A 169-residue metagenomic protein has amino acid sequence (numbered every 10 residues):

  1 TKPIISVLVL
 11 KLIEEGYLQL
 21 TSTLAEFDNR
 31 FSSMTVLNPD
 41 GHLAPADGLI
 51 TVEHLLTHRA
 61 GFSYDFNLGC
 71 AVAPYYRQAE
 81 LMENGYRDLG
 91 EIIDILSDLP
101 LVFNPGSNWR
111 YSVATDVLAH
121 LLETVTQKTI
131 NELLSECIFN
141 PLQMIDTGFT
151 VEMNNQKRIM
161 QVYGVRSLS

Functional and structural regions predicted by a protein language model:
T1-L24, T115-E123: Active-site SXXK
L24-S33: Acidic helix-start/capping segments at beta-turn-to-alpha-helix junctions
M34-S169: Short, surface-exposed loop or secondary-structure junction motifs that flank catalytic or metal-binding residues
